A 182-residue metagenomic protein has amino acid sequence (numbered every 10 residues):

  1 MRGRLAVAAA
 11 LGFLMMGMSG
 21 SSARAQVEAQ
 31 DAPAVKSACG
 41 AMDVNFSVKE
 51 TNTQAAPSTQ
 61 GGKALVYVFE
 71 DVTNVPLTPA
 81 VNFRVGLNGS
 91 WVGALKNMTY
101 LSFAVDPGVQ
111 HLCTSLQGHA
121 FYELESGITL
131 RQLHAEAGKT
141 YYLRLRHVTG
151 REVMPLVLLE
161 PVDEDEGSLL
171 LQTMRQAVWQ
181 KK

Functional and structural regions predicted by a protein language model:
M1-R4: Positively charged n-region of N-terminal signal peptides that target proteins for export
A8-G17: Bacterial N-terminal signal peptides
A23-K182: Short loop/turn and low-complexity linker motifs enriched in small/turn-promoting residues
